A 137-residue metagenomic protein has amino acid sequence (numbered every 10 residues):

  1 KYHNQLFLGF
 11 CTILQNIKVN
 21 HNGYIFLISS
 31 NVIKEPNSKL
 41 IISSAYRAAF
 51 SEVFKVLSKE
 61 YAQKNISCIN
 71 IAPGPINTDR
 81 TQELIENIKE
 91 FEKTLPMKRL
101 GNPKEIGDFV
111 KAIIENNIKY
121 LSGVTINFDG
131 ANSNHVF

Functional and structural regions predicted by a protein language model:
K1-Y2, G9, Y24-F50, F54-Q63 (+1 more regions): Catalytic loop of short-chain dehydrogenase/reductase
Q15, K59-E60, K119: Alpha-helical segment proximal to the catalytic Tyr-Lys
N31, I69, P73-D79, V124 (+1 more regions): Proline-glycine-enriched beta-turn/loop adjacent to the NAD(P) cofactor-binding site in Rossmann-like oxidoreductases
A62, S67, L121-G123: Short, small/polar-rich loop/turn modules that mediate ligand/substrate recognition or access, typified
Q63, N70-T94, V136-F137: A glycine/serine/threonine-rich, flexible loop-to-helix segment that serves as the NAD(P) cofactor-binding "lid"
L95-I106: A conserved structural motif in NAD(P)-dependent oxidoreductases
I106-F109, I113: Non-catalytic, hydrophobic alpha-helical segments
K111, S122-F137: Short C-terminal tail/terminal secondary-structure segment of NAD(P)H-dependent dehydrogenase/reductase domains
